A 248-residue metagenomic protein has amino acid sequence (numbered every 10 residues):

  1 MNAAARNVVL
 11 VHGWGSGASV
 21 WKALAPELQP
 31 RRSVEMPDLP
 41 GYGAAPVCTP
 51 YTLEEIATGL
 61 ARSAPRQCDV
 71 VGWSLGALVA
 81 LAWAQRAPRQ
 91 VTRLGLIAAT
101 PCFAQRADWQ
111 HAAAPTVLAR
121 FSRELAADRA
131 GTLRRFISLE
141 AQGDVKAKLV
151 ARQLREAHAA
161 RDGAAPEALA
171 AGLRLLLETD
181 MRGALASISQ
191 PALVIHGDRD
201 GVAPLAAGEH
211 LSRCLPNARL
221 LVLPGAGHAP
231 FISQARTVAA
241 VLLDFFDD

Functional and structural regions predicted by a protein language model:
G13-S16, S74, D198: Active-site glycine-rich loops that stabilize anionic/oxyanionic intermediates across multiple enzyme folds
G15-A23: Serine-hydrolase catalytic-loop signature spanning alpha/beta hydrolases and amidase-signature enzymes
K22-P26, S33-V71, Q85, D108 (+1 more regions): Active-site loop/oxyanion-hole signature of alpha/beta-hydrolase fold enzymes
G72-G76, A80: Gly/Ala-rich beta-loop-alpha elbow adjacent to hydrolase catalytic centers
Q85-R86, Q90-A127, A168: Flexible "cap/lid" loop of the alpha/beta hydrolase fold
A126-A184: Conserved alpha/beta-hydrolase catalytic His-Asp/Glu region
I188, V194-H196, D200: Short beta-strand/loop motif that positions the catalytic acidic residue of the alpha/beta-hydrolase fold
A226-A239: Catalytic histidine-centered segment of alpha/beta-hydrolase-like enzymes
